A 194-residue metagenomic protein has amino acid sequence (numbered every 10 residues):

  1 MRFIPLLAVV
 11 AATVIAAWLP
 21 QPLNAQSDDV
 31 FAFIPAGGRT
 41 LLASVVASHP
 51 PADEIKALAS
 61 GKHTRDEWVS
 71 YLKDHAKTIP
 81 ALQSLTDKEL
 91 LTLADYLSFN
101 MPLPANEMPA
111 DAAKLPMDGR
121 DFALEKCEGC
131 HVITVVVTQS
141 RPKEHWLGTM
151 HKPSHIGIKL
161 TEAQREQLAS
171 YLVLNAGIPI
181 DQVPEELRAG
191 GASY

Functional and structural regions predicted by a protein language model:
M1-V9: Bacterial N-terminal signal peptides that target proteins for export
A8-W18: Bacterial N-terminal signal peptides
L19-A25: Sec/Tat signal peptide C-region and signal peptidase I cleavage site
A25-V46, A52-G61, K77-L82, D87-E89 (+1 more regions): Electrostatic cytochrome c docking/interface patches
V45-D53, L93, A123-T134, L168: The canonical Cys-X-X-Cys-His
S60-G61, Q139-H145: Short cysteine/histidine-rich zinc-coordinating motifs and their immediately flanking basic loops
V69-H75, L147-L160: Short microdomains enriched in Cys/His and/or Lys/Arg
Q83-N106, T161-Y194: C-terminal capping alpha-helices of c-type cytochrome domains
